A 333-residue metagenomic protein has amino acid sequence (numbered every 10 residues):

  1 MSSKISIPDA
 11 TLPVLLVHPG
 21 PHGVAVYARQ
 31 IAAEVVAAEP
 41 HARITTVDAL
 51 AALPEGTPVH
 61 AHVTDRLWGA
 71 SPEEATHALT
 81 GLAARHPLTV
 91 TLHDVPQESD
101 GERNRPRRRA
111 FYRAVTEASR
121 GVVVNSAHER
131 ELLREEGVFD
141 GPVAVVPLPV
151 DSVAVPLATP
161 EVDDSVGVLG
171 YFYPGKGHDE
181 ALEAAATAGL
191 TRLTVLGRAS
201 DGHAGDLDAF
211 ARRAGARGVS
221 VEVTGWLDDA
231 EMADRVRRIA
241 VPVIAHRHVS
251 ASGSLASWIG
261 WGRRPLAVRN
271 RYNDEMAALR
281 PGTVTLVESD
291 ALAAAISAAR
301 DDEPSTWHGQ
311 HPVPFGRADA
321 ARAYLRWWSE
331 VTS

Functional and structural regions predicted by a protein language model:
V26, D290-S333: A charged, aromatic-enriched C-terminal amphipathic alpha-helix characteristic of glycosyltransferases across folds
V26, Y173-T187, G205, A256: A conserved mid-protein helix/loop that constitutes part of the nucleotide-sugar donor-binding site
H77-A84, N104-G121: Membrane-proximal helix-turn-helix segments that form the acceptor-binding/catalytic region of lipid-linked
E117-V155: Donor nucleotide-sugar binding/catalytic pocket of nucleotide-sugar-dependent glycosyltransferases
R192-A209, G225: Glycosyltransferase donor-sugar binding loop
L207-A233: Nucleotide-activated donor-binding/catalytic signature segment of Leloir-type glycosyltransferases, i.e., the conserved
D234-S250, R263: Acidic donor-binding loop of glycosyltransferase active sites
R264-R269: Short hydrophobic beta-strand element within catalytic cores of glycosyltransferases and related nucleotide-activated
